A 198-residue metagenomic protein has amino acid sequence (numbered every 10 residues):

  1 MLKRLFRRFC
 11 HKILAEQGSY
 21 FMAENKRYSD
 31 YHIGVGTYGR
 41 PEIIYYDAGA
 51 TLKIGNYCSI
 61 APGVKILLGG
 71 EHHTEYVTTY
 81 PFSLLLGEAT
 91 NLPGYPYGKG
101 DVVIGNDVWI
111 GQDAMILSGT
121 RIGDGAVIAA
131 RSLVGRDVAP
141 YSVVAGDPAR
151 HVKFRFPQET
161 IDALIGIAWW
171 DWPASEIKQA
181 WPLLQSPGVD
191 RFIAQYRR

Functional and structural regions predicted by a protein language model:
M1-N25: Membrane-proximal basic amphipathic "stem/tether" segments
H11, S83-L86, T90-I116, P148-R198: C-terminal segments of enzyme domains that contribute to small-molecule binding surfaces
G18-Y46: N-terminal leader/capping segments at the start of a protein or of a new domain
Y38-S118, D147-P148: Flexible, glycine/small-residue-enriched loop-and-beta-strand segment within the central core of proteins
G70-E71, V138, F154-F156: Conserved catalytic-core motifs of eukaryotic protein kinase domains, centered on the activation segment
I116-R121, V127: A mid-sequence, solvent-exposed acidic-amphipathic segment
